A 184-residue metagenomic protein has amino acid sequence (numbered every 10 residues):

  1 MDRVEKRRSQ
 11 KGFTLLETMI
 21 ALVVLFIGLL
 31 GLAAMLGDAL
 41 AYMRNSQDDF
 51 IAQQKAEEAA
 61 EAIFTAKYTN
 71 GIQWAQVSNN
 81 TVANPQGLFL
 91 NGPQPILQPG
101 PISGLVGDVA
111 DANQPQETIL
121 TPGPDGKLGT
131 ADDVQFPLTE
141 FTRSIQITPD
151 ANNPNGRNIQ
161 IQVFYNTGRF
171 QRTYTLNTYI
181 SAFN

Functional and structural regions predicted by a protein language model:
M1-F13: N-terminal leader/signal peptides at the extreme start of proteins
R3-V4, A33, Y42-N45, A66 (+2 more regions): Short amphipathic alpha-helical leader/targeting segments
E5, A21-V24, Q171: Exposed boundary/loop context
F13-E57: Aliphatic-rich helix starts adjacent to a transmembrane/signal segment
F50, Q54, E58-N184: Low-complexity, Gly/Pro-rich coil/beta segments used as flexible assembly/activation regions
